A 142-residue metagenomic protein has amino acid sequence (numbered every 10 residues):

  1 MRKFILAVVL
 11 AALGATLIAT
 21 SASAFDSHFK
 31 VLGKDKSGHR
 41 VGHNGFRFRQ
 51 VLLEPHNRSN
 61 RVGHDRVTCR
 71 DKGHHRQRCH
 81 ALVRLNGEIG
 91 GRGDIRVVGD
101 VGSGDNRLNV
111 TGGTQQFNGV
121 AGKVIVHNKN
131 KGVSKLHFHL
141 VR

Functional and structural regions predicted by a protein language model:
M1-F4: Positively charged n-region of N-terminal signal peptides that target proteins for export
L6-A7, L53: General helical structural elements
V8-T16: Bacterial N-terminal signal peptides
L17-A24: Sec/Tat signal peptide C-region and signal peptidase I cleavage site
A24-R142: Beta-strand-enriched cores of mature, soluble protein domains
